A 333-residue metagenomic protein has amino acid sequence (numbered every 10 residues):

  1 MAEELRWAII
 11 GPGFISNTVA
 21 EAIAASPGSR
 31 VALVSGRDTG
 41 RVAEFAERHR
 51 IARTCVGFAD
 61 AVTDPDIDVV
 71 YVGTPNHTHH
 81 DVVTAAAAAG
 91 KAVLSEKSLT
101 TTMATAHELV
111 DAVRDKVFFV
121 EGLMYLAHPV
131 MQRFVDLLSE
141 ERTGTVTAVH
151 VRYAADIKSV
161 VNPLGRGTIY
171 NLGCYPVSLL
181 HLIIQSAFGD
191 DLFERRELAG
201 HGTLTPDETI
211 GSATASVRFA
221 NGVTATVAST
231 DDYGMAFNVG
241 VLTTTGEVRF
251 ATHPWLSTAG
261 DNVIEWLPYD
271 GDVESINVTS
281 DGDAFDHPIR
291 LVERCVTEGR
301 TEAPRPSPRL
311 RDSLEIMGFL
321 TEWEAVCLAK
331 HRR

Functional and structural regions predicted by a protein language model:
M1, V69-Y71, L291-R333: C-terminal helix-rich "cap/oligomerization" subdomain common to oxidoreductases
M1-H49: N-terminal Rossmann-like dinucleotide-binding module
R53-P65: Short acidic low-complexity segments
D66, T74-P75, S229: Short glycine-/small-residue-rich Rossmann-like dinucleotide-binding loops
V69, P75-N76, H80-L123: Beta-strand-loop-alpha-helix segment that lines the small-molecule cofactor/substrate pocket of alpha/beta enzymes
T100-I157: A contiguous active-site-proximal alpha/beta segment in oxidoreductase catalytic domains
S159-M235, G240, L314-E315: Rossmann-like dinucleotide-binding domain that binds NAD(P)(H)
T205, A220-R290, R305-P306, L310: NAD(P)-dinucleotide binding in Rossmann-like oxidoreductases
